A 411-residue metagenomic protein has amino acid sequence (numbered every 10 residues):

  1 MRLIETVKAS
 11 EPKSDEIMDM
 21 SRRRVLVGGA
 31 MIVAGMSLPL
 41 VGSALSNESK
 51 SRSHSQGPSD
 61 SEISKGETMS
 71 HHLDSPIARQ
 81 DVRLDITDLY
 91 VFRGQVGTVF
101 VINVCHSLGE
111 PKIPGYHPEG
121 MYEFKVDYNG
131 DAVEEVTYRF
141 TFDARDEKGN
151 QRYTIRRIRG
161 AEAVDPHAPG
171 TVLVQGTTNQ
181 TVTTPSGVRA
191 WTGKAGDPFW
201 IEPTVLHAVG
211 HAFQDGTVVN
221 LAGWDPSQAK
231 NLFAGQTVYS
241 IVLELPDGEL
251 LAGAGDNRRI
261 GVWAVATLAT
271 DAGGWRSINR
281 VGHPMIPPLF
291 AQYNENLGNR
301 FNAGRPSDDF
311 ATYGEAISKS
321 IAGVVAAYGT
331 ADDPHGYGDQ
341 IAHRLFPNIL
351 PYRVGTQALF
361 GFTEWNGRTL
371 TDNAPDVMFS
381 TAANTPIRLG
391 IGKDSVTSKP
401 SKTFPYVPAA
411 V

Functional and structural regions predicted by a protein language model:
M1-P39, L45-E48: N-terminal secretory signal peptides
E16, G57-T68: Short, Lys/Arg-enriched N-terminal segments with co-localized hydrophobic residues within the first ~10-30 amino acids
V27-M31, E62, P408: Structured catalytic/translocation cores of nucleotide/phosphate-coupled proteins
A34, S59-D60, T141: Alpha-helical transmembrane segments and their juxtamembrane interfaces
I63-V411: Surface-exposed extracytoplasmic segments
